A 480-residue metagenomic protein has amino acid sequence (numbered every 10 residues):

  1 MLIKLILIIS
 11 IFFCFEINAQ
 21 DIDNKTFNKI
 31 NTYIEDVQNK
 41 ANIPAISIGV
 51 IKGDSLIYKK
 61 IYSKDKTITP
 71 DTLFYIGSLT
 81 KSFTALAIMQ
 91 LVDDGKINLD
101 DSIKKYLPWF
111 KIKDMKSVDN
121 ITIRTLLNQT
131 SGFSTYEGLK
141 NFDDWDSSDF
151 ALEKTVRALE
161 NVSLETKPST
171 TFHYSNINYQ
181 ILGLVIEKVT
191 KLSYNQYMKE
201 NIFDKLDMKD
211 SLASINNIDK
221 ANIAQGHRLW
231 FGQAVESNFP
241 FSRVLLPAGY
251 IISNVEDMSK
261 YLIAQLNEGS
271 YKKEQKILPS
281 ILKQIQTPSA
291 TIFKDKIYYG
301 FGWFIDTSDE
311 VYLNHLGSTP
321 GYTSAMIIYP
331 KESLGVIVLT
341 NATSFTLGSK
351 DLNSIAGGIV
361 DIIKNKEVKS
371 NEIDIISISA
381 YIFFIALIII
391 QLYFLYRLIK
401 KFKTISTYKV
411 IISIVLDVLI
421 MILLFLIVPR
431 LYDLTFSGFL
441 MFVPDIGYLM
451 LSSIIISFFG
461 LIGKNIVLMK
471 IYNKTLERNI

Functional and structural regions predicted by a protein language model:
K4-C14: Bacterial N-terminal signal peptides
F15-A19: Sec/Tat signal peptide C-region and signal peptidase I cleavage site
Q20-K52, L56, F239-I480: Catalytic loop of the DD-peptidase/beta-lactamase superfamily, centered on the K-T-G motif and neighboring
D21-N28, F74, S78-F83, I97 (+7 more regions): Soluble non-cytosolic domains of exported or imported proteins
K29, K40-I46, D65-T125, T166-N176 (+1 more regions): Short active-site loop at a secondary-structure junction that contains or immediately precedes the catalytic residue(s)
I30, I57-K60, K105, D143-K167 (+2 more regions): Short, charged, amphipathic alpha-helices and their helix-cap/turn boundaries
I43, I97, S147-F150, Y271: Conserved hydrophobic residue
Y75-L79, L91-G138, L184, K188-G226 (+1 more regions): Active-site helix/loop module of the DD-peptidase/beta-lactamase fold, centered on the serine-lysine SxxK catalytic
